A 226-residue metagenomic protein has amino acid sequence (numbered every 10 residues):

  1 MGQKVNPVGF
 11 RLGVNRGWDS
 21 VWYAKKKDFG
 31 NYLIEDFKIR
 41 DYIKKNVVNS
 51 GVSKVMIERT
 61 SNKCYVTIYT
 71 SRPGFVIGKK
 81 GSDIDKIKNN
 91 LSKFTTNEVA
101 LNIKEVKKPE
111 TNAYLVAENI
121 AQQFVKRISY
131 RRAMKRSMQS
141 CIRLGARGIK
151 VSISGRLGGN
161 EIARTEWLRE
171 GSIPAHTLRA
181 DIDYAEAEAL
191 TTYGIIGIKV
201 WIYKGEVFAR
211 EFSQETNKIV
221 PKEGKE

Functional and structural regions predicted by a protein language model:
M1-E226: RNA-contacting regions in translation and RNA-metabolism proteins, encompassing KH/S1 modules where present
